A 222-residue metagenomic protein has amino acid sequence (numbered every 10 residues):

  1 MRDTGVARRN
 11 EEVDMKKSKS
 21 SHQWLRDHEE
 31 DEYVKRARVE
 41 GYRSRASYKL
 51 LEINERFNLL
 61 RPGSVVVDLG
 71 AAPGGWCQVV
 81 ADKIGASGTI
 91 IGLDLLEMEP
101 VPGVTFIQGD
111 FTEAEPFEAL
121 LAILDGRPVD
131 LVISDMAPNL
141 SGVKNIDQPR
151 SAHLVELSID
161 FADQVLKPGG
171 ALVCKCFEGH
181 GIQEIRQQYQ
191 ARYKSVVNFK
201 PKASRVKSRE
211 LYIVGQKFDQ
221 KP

Functional and structural regions predicted by a protein language model:
G5-P62: Class I SAM-dependent methyltransferase Rossmann-like catalytic core, especially the SAM/SAH-binding loop
P62-A72: Conserved class I S-adenosyl-L-methionine
P73-A86: Conserved SAM-binding loop of SAM-dependent methyltransferases across substrates and taxa, primarily the Class I
A81, A152-P168: A short glycine-rich, Lys/Arg-flanked "PGG" loop and its adjoining helix->strand segment in the class I
A86-S87, L166-A171: Short glycine-dipeptide loop
L93-S141: S-adenosyl-L-methionine
L140-S151: Glycine/threonine-rich flexible loop motifs
C176-P222: Class I S-adenosyl-L-methionine
